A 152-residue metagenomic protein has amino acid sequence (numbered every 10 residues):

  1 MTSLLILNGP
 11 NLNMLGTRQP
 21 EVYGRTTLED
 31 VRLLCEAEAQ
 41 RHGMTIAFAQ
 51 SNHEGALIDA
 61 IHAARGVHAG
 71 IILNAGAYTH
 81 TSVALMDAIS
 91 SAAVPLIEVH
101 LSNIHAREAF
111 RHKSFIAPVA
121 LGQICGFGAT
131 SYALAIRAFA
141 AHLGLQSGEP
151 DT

Functional and structural regions predicted by a protein language model:
M1-L4: Extreme N-terminal starter segment of soluble prokaryotic enzymes
P10-L12, G76-T79, S102-I104: Short glycine-rich anion-binding loops that position phosphate/pyrophosphate groups of nucleotides and phosphorylated
L15-E29: Glycine- and acidic-residue-enriched helix-capping/strand-helix junction motifs
T45-G55: Short beta->alpha junction loops
A47, I97, A106-T152: Short, glycine-/small-residue-rich phosphate/pyrophosphate-handling segment
A56-A60, T81: Short acidic active-site motifs
A64-I71: Short acidic/histidine-rich motifs immediately flanking catalytic phosphotransfer sites in two-component signaling
S82-S91: Short Gly/Thr/Asp-enriched flexible loops that form oxyanion-binding sites at enzyme active sites
